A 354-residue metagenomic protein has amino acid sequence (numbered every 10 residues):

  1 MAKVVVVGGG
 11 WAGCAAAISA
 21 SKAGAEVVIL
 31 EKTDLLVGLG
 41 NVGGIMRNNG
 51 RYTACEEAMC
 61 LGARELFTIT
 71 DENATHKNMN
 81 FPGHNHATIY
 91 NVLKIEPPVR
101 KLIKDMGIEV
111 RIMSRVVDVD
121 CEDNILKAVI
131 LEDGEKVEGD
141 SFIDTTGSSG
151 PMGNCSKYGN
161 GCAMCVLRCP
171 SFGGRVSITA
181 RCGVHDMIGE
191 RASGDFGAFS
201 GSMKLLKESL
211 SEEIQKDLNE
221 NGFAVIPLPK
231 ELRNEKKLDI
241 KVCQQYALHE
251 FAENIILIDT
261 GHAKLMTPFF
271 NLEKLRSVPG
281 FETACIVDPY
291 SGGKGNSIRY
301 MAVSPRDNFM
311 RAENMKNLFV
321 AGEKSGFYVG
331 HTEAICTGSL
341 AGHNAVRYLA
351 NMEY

Functional and structural regions predicted by a protein language model:
K3-V28: N-terminal Rossmann-like FAD-binding beta1-loop-alpha1 element of flavoenzymes
G10-W11, L35, K324-S325: Residue-level detector of alpha-helix initiation sites
S19, A25-E26, E31-D118, P151-N154 (+1 more regions): Conserved N-terminal/central alpha/beta ligand/cofactor-binding core
V110-E250, H262, M266-F269, K274: Predominantly flavin-linked oxidoreductase catalytic cores and closely associated redox partners
G293-Y328: FAD-binding beta-loop-beta segment adjacent to the flavin cofactor pocket
K324-G326, V346-Y354: Active-site-proximal substrate-binding core of FAD-dependent oxidoreductases
E333-Y348: An active-site-proximal "capping" alpha-helix that borders the catalytic cofactor pocket
